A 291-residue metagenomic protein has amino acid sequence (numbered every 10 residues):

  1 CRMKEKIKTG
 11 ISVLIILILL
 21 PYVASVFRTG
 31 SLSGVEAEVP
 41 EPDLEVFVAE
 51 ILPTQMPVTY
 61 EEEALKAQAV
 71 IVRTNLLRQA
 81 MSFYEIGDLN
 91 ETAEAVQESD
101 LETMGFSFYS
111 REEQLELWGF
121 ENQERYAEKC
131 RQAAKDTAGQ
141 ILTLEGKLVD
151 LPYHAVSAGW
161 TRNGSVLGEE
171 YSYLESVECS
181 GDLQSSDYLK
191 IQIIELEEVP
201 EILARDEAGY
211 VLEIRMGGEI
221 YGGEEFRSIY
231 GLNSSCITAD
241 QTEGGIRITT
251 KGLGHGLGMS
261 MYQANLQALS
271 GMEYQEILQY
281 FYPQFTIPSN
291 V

Functional and structural regions predicted by a protein language model:
C1-V291: Conserved, single-site charged/polar hotspot
